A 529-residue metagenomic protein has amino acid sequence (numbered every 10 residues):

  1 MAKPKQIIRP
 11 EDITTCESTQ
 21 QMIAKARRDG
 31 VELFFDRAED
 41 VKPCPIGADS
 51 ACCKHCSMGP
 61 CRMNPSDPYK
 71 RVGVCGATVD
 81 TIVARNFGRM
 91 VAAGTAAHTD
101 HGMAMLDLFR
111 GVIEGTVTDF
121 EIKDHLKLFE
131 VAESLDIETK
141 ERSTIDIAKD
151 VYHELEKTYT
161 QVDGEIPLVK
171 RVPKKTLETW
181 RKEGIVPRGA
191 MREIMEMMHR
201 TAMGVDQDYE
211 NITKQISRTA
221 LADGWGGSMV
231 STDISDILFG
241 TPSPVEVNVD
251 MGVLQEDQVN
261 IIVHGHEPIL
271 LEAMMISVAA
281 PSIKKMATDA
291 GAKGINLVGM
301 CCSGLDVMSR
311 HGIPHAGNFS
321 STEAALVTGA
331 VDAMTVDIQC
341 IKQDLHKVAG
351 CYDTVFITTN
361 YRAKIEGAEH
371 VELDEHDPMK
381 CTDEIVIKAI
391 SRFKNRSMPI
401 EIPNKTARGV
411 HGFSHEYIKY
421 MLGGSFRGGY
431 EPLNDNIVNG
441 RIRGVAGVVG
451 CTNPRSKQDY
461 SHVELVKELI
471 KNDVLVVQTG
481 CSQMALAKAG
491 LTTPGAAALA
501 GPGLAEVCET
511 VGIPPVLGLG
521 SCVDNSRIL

Functional and structural regions predicted by a protein language model:
A2-L529: Metallocofactor- and cofactor-centric catalytic cores in central/energy metabolism, strongly enriched
